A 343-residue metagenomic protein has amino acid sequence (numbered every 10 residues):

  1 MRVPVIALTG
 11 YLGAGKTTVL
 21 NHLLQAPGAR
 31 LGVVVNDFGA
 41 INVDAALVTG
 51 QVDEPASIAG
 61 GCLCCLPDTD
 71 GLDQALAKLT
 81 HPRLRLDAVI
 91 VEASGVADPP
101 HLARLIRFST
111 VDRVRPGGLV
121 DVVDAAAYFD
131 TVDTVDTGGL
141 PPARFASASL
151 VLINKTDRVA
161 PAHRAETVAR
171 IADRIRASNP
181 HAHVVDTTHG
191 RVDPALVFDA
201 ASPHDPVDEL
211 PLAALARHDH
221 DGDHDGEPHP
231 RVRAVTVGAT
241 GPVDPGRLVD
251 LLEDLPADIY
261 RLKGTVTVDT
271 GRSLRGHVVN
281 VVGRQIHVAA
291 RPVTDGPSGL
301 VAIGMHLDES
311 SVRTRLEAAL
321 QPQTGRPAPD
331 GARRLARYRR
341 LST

Functional and structural regions predicted by a protein language model:
M1-P141: Nucleotide-state-sensitive switch-loop elements of NTP-binding domains
L24-Q25, A146, R176, E253: Alpha-helix boundary recognition
Q25, L84, F145-A146, G271-S273 (+1 more regions): Flexible, charged surface loops at secondary-structure boundaries
L31-V34, V89-I90, V114-V123, F145-D157 (+1 more regions): Conserved beta-strand/loop subsegment of P-loop NTPase cores
A75, H101-L105, R144-S147, T167-R174 (+1 more regions): Alpha-helical scaffold elements adjacent to nucleotide-binding pockets in ATP/GTP-utilizing enzyme cores
D136-P141, N154, T167-A169: Active-site glycine-rich loop that binds ribose-phosphate moieties when present
T156-S298, M305-T343: C-terminal accessory "lid"/substrate-recognition subdomains
